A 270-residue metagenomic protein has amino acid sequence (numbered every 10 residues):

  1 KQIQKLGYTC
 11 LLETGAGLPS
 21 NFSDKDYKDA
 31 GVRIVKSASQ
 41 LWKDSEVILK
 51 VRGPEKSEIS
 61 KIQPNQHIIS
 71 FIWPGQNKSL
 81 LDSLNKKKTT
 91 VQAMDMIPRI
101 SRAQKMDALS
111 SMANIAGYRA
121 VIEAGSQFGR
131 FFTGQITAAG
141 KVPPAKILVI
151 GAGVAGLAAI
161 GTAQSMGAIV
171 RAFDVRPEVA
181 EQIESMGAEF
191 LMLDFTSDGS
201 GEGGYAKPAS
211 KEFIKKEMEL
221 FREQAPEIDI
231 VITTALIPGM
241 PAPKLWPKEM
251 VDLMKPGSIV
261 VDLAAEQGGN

Functional and structural regions predicted by a protein language model:
K1-F22, T133-Q224: Glycine-rich phosphate/diphosphate-binding loop of Rossmann-like nucleotide-binding domains
K1-S83, K87: An N-terminal-biased, well-structured beta-alpha scaffold segment characteristic of Rossmann-like dinucleotide-binding
T14-G17, S39, G53-P54, W73-P74 (+6 more regions): Short, ordered loop/turn segments at secondary-structure junctions
D24, I59, L81, V121 (+3 more regions): Generic hydrophobic/aromatic pocket-lining and core-packing "Φ" positions
G31-E46, G53-P54, S200-D252: A structured beta-alpha segment of the ubiquitous adenosine-cofactor-binding alpha/beta core
K56-K146: Glycine/serine-rich phosphate-binding loop and adjoining beta1-alpha1 elements at the start of nucleotide-handling
P74-A103, M240-N270: Rossmann-fold NAD(P)-binding glycine/threonine-rich loop
